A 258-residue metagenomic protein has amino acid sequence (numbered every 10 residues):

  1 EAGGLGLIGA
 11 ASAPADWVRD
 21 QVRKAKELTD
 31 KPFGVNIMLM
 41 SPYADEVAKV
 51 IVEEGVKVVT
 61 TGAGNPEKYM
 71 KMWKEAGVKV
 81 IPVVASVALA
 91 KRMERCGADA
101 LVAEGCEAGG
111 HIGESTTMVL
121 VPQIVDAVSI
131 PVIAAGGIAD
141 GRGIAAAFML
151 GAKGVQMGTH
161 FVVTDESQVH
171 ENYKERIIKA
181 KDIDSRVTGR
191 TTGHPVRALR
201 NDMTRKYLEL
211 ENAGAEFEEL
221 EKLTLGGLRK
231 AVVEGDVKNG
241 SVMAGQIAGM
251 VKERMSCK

Functional and structural regions predicted by a protein language model:
E1-P131: Active-site entrance/lid segments in N-terminal catalytic domains of soluble metabolic enzymes
G4-L5, A10, A63-N65, C106 (+7 more regions): Gly/Ser/Thr-rich helix-start
V119-I133, A139-K258: Conserved active-site-proximal phosphate/metal-binding subdomains
